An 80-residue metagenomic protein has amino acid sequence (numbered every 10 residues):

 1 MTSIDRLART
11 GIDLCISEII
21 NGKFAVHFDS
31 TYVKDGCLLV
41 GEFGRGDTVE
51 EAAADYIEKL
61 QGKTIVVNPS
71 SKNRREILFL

Functional and structural regions predicted by a protein language model:
M1-A25: Short N-terminal "domain-start" leader segments that mark the transition from disordered tails or signal peptides into
T2-D5, L60-L80: Short, charged, surface-exposed hinge/linker loops at domain edges that act as mobile lids or interdomain connectors
S17, T31, I65-V67: Assembly/interface hotspot detector across virion components, adhesins/toxins, and nucleic-acid enzymes
T31-E51: A short, exposed loop/beta-hairpin motif centered on an aromatic-Gly-Thr core
G36, A54, N68: Short acidic, gly/pro-rich beta-turn/loop elements at beta-sheet edges and active-site/ligand-binding grooves
R45-K63: A short, charged, amphipathic alpha-helix used as a generic interaction element across diverse proteins
